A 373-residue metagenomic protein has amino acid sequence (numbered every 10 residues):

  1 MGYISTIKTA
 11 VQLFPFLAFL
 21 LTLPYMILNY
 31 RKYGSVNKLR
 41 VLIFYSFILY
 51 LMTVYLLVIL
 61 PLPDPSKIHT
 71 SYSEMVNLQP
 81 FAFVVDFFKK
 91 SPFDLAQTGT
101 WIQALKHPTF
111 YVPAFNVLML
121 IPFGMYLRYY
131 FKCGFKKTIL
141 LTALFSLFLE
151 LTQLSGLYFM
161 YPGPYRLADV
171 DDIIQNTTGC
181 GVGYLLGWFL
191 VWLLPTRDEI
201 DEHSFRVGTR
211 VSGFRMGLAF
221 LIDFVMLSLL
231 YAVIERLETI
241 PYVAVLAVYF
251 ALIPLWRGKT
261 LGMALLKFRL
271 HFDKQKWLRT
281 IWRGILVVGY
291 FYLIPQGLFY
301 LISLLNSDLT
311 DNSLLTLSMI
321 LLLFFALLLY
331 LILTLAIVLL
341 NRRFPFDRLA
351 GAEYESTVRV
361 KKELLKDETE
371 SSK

Functional and structural regions predicted by a protein language model:
M1-P164, G181-L266, F272-K373: Bulky hydrophobic segments
L167-T178: Individual transmembrane alpha-helices with interfacial aromatic-anchor signatures
